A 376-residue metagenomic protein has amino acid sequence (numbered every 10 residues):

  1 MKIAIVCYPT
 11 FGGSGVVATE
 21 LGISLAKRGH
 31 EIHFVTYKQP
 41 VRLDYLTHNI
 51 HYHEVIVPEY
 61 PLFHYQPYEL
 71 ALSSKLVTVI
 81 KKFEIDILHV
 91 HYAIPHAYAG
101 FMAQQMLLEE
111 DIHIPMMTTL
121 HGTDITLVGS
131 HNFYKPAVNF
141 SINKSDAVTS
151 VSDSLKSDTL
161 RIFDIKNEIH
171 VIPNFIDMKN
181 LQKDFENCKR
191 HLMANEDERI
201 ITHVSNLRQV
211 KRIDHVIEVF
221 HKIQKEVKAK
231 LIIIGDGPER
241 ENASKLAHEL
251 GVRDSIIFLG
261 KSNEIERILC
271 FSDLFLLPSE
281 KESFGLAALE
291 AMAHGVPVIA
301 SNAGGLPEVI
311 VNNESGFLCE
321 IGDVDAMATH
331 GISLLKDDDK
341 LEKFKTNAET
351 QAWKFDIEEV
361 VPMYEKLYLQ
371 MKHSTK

Functional and structural regions predicted by a protein language model:
I5-F11, I23-Y68: N-terminal strand-loop element at the rim of the active site of nucleotide-sugar-dependent glycosyltransferases
S154, F175: Carbohydrate-associated surface elements
L181-N195, M363: A short helix/loop element that forms part of the nucleotide-sugar donor recognition site in Leloir-type
N195-K211, I217-F220: Conserved donor-binding/catalytic core segment of Leloir-type glycosyltransferases
K261, E280: Aromatic "clamp/platform" in nucleotide-sugar-dependent glycosyltransferases that forms part of the donor/acceptor
P297-A300, I310: Short hydrophobic beta-strand element within catalytic cores of glycosyltransferases and related nucleotide-activated
N312-N313, F317-V324, S333-D338: Conserved acidic donor-binding segment of nucleotide-sugar-dependent glycosyltransferases
A326, S333, K340-K354, M363-K366: A short, well-ordered alpha-helix in the C-terminal region of glycosyltransferases
